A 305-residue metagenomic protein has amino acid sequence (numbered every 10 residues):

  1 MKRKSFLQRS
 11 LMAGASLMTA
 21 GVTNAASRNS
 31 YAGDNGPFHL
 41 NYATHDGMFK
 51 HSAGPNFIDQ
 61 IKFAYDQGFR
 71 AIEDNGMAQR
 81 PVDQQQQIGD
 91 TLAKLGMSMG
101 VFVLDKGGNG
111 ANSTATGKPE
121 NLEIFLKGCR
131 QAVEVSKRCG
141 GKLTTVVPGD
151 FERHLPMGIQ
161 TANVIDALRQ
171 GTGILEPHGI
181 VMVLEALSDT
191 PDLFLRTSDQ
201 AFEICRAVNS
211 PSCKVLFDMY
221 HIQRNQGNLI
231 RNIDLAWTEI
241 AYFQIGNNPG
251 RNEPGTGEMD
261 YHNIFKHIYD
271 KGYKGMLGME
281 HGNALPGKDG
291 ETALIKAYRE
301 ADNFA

Functional and structural regions predicted by a protein language model:
K2-K50, P55-Y65, L195-F217, H221-A305: Histidine-acidic metal/acid-base catalytic patches
S10-G21, Y31-G36, L95, T114-K214: Active-site acidic/histidine proton-transfer and metal-coordination neighborhood in alpha/beta enzyme cores
D34-G47, V103-T114, P148-F151: N-terminal small/glycine-rich loop or linker at the start of catalytic domains across soluble metabolic enzymes
M48-K50, A78, D105-G108, D150-E152 (+4 more regions): Active-site-proximal loop/turn and secondary-structure-junction residues that shape catalytic pockets, frequently
F63-V82, V103, G107: N-terminal substrate-binding region of glycoside hydrolase catalytic domains
E73-A93, P148-E152: Glycine-rich, proline-tolerant flexible connector loops at the mouths of alpha/beta enzymes
Q87-P119: Mid-chain, structured segments of secreted extracytoplasmic proteins
